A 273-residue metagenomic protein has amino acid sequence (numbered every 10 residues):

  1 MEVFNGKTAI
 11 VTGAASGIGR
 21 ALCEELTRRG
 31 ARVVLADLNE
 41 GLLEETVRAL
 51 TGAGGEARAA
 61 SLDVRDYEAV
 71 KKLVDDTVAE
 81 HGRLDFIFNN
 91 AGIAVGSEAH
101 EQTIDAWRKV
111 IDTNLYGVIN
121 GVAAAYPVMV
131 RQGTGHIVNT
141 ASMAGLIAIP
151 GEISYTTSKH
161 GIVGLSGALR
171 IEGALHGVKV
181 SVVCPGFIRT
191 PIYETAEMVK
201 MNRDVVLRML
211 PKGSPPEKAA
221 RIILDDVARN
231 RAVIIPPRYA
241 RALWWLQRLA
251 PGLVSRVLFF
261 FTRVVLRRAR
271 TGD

Functional and structural regions predicted by a protein language model:
E2-V34: Canonical Rossmann dinucleotide-binding motif of NAD(H)/NADP(H)-dependent dehydrogenases/reductases, specifically
R29-E45: Conserved glycine-rich Rossmann-like NAD(P)H-binding loop of the short-chain dehydrogenase/reductase
E40-G41, A60-K72, I104: The beta1-alpha1 cofactor-binding region of Rossmann-like NAD(H)/NADP(H)-dependent oxidoreductases
E98-A99, T103-I111: Substrate-binding pocket helix/loop in short-chain dehydrogenase/reductase
V122, S158: Active-site helix of classical SDR
S142: Residue(s) in the substrate-gating loop at a strand-loop-helix junction that position the organic substrate next
L175-R238: SDR active-site lid
